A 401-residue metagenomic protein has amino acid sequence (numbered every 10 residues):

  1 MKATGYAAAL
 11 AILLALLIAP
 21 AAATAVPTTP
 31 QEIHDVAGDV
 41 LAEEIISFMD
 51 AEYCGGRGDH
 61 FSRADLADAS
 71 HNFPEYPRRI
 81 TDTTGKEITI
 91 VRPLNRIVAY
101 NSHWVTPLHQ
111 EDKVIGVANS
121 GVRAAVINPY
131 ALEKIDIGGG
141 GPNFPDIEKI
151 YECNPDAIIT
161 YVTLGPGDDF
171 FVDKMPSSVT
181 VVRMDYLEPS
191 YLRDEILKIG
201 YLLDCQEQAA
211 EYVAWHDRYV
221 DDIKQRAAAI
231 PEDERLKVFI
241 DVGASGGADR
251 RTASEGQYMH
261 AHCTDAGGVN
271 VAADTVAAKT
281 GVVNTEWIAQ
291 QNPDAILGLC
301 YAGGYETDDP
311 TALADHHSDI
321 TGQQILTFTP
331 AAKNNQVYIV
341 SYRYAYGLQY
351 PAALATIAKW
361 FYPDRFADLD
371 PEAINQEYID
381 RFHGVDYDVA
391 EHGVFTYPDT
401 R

Functional and structural regions predicted by a protein language model:
M1-Q31, F48, C54, F61: Secretory targeting signatures
I33-F73, I147-E152, D169-S178, T311 (+1 more regions): Alpha-helical segments with a strong preference for the paired helices of cellulosomal dockerin domains
D65-V105, E207-D241, F366-R401: Bacterial Sec-exported substrate-binding components of ABC uptake systems
T83-G85, I135-E148, V276-T285: Short helix-initiation/N-cap motifs at beta->coil->alpha
R96-C153, A157-D168, G268: A short, structured surface patch at a secondary-structure boundary
L108, L164-F170, M184-K198, P231-A261: Extracytoplasmic ligand-binding site segments that recognize negatively charged/polar headgroups
E188-Y201, A210, A214, D221 (+1 more regions): Structured C-terminal subdomain patch of bacterial secreted/periplasmic proteins
R251-K279: Alpha-helical, coiled-coil/dimerization segments enriched in small aliphatic residues
